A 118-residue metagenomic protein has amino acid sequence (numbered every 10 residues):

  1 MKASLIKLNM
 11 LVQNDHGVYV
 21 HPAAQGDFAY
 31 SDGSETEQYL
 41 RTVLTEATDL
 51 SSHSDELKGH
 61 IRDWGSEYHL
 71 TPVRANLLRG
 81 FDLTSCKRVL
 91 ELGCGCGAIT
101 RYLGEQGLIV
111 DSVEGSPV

Functional and structural regions predicted by a protein language model:
M1-T48: N-terminal auxiliary segments of SAM/dcSAM-dependent transferases
Q38-Y39, S52-E56: Charged, low-complexity
G59-L70: Class I SAM-dependent methyltransferase Rossmann-like catalytic core, especially the SAM/SAH-binding loop
Y68-C86: Conserved alpha-helix/loop element of class I SAM-dependent methyltransferases that forms part of the SAM/SAH-binding
V73-N76, A98, G115-V118: Generic recognition of stable, solvent-exposed alpha-helical segments in well-folded globular domains
C86-G95: Conserved class I S-adenosyl-L-methionine
C96-G107: Conserved SAM-binding loop of SAM-dependent methyltransferases across substrates and taxa, primarily the Class I
E105-V118: Class I SAM-dependent methyltransferase SAM/SAH-binding core
